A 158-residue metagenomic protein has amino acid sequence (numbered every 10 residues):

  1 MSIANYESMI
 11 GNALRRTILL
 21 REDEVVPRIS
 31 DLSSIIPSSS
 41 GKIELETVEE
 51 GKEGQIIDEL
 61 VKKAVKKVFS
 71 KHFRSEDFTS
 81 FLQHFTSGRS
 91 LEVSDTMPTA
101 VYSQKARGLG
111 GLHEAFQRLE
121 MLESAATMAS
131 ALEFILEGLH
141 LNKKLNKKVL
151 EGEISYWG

Functional and structural regions predicted by a protein language model:
M1-A13, V25-V26: The conserved phosphate-sensing helix
L14-G158: C-terminal engagement/docking regions of AAA+ P-loop ATPases
